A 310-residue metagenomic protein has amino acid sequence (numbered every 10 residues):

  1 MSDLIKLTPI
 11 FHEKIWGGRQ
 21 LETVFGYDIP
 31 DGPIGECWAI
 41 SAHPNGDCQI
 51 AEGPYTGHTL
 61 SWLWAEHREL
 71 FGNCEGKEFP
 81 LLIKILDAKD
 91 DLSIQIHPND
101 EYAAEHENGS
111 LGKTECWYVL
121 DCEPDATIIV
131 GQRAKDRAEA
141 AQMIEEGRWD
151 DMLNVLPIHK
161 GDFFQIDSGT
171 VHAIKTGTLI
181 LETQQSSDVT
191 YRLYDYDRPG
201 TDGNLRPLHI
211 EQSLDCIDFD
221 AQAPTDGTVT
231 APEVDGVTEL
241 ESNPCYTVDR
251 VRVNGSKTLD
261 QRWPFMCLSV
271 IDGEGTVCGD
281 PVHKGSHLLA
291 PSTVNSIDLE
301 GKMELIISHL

Functional and structural regions predicted by a protein language model:
M1-K135, D195-Q222, V248: Transition-metal
E78, L86-D91, E101, C122-D125 (+3 more regions): Ligand-binding loop in jelly-roll beta-barrel domains
I85, S93-Q95, C116-Y118, V155 (+6 more regions): Conserved hydrophobic/aromatic beta-strand scaffold that supports enzyme active sites
D125-H159, Q261-H283: A short beta-strand-loop-beta hairpin characteristic of the jelly-roll/cupin
E145-M152, F163-Q165, V171-Q222: An exposed, glycine/acidic-rich loop-and-rim segment of catalytic or binding clefts
L153-Q165, L179, T276-S296: Short acidic-glycine-tyrosine-enriched beta hairpin
Y191-S256, Q261-R262: C-terminal amphipathic alpha-helical segment
V251, G273, G285, L305: Hydrophobic, well-ordered secondary-structure elements that form the walls of internal hydrophobic environments
